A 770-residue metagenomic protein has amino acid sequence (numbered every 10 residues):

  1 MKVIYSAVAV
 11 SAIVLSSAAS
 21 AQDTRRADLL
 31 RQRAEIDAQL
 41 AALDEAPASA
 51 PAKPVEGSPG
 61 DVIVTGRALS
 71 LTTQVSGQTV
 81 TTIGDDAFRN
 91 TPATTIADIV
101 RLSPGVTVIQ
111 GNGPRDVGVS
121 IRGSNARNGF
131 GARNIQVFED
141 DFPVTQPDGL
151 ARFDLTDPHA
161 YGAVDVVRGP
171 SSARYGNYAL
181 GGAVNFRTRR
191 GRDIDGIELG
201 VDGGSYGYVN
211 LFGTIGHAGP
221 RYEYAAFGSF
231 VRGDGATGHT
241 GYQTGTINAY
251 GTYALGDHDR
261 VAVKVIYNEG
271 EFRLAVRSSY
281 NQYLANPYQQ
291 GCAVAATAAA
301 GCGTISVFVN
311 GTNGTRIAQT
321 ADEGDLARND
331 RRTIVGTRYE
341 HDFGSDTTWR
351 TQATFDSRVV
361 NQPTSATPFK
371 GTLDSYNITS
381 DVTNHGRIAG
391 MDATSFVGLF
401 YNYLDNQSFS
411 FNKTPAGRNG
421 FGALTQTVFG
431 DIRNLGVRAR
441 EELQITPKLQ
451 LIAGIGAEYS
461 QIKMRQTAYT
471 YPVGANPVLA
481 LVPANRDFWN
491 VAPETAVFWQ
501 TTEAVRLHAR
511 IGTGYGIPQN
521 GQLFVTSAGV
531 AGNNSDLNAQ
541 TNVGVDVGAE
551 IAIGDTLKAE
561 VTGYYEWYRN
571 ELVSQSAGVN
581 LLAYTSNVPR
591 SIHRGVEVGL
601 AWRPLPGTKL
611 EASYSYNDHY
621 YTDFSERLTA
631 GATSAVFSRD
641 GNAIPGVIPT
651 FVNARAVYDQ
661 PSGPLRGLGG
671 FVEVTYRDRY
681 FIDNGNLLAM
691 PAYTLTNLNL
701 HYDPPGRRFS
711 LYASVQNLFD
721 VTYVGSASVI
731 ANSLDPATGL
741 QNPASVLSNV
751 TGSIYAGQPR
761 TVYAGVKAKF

Functional and structural regions predicted by a protein language model:
T65, T72, A97-F142: Extracytoplasmic beta-strand/coil segments of soluble accessory domains associated with Gram-negative outer-membrane
I96-I99, G118-R122, I135-E139, R152-D154 (+3 more regions): N-terminal periplasmic accessory domains that precede and gate Gram-negative outer-membrane beta-barrel machines
F142-R168, G291: Short acidic/polar hinge/loop motifs at secondary-structure boundaries that mediate gating or recognition
G196, G203-R232, T237-S279, A285 (+7 more regions): Transmembrane beta-barrel wall of Gram-negative outer-membrane proteins
R260-I266, L326-P472, V482, F498-Q500 (+1 more regions): Face-selective signature of the C-terminal outer-membrane beta-barrel domain
T348-T354, V360, Q500, R506-G512 (+2 more regions): Membrane-embedded beta-barrel scaffold of Gram-negative outer-membrane proteins
Y459-S460, Y564-Y568, S586-D683, K767-K769: Gram-negative outer-membrane beta-barrel transporters
T513, T675-F681, Y702-F770: C-terminal beta-signal and adjacent terminal beta-strands/loops of Gram-negative outer-membrane beta-barrel proteins
